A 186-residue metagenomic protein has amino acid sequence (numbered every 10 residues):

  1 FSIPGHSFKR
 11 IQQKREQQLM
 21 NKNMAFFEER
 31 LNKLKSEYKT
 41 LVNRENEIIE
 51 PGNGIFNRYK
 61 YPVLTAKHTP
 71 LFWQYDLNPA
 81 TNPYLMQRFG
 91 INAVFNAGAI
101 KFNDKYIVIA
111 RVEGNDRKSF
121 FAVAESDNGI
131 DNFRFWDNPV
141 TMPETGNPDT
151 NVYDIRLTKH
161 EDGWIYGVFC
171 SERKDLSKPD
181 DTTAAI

Functional and structural regions predicted by a protein language model:
I3-N96, I100-T150, T158-I186: Beta-rich carbohydrate-recognition and catalytic domains
